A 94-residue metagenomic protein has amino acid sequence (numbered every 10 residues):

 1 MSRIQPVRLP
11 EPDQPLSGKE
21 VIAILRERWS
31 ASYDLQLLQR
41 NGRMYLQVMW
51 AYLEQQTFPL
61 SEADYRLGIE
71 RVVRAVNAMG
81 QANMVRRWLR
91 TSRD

Functional and structural regions predicted by a protein language model:
M1-D94: N-terminal organelle-targeting presequences
